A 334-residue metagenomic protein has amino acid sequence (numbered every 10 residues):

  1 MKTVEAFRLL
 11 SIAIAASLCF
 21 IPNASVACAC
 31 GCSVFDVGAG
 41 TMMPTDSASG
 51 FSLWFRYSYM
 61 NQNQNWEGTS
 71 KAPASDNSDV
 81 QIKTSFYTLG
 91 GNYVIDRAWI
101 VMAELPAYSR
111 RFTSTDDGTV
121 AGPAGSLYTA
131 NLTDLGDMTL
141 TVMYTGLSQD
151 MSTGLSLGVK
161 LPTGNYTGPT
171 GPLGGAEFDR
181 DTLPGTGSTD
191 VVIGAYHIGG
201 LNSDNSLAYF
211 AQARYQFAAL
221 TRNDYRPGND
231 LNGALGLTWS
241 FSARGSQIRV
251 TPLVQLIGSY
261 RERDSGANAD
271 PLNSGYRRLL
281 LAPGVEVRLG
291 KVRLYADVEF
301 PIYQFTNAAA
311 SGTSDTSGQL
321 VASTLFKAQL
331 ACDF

Functional and structural regions predicted by a protein language model:
P22-P73: Outer-membrane beta-barrel biogenesis signature
A27-A29, M42-G50, Q62-Q64, A98 (+4 more regions): Short loop/turn motifs that connect adjacent beta-strands in outer-membrane beta-barrel proteins
D46, Y57-Y59, Y93, L105 (+6 more regions): Residue-level signature of outer-membrane beta-barrel architecture
F51-L53, S85-L89, G136-L140, T189-A195 (+3 more regions): Hydrophobic, lipid-facing positions within transmembrane beta-strands of outer-membrane proteins
L53-Y59, A103-A107, L155-L161, A195 (+4 more regions): Transmembrane beta-barrel strands of outer-membrane/channel proteins
N65-S70, A74-S75, T221-F334: Outer membrane beta-barrel transmembrane domains
E67-S78, F112-T129, T170-R180, S265-N273 (+1 more regions): Flexible, solvent-exposed loop segments that connect beta-strands
S109-G228, A322-S323: Outer-membrane pore/translocation modules
